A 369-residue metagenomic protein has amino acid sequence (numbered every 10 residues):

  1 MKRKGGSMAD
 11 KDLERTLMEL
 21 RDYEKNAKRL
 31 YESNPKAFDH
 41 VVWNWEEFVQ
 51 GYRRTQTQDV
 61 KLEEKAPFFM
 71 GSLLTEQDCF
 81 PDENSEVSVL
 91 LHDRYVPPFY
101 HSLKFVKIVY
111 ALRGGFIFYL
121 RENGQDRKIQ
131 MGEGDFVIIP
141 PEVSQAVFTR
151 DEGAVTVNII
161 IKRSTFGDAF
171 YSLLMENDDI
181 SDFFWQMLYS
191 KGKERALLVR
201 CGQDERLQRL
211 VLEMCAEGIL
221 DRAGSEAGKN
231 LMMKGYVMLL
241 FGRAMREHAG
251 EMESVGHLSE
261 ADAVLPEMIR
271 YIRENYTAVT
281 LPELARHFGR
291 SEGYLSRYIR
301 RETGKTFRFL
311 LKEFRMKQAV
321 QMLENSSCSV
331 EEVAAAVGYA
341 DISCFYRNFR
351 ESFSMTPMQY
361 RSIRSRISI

Functional and structural regions predicted by a protein language model:
M1-G115, Q125, C344: Generic protein-terminus/edge-of-domain signal
K2-S7, R347-I369: …primarily DNA-binding HTH/wHTH and HhH modules…
D82-D182: N-terminal regulatory/effector-sensing and dimerization cores that precede helix-turn-helix DNA-binding domains
D178-Y236: Amphipathic alpha-helical segments enriched in hydrophobic/aromatic residues interleaved with Lys/Arg
L198-G202, D221-M233, G242-R270, E274 (+4 more regions): Short, Lys/Arg-enriched, Trp-marked, Pro/Gly-tolerant hinge/linker segments that flank
E274-Y276, N325: Short helix-capping/hinge SLiMs at alpha-helix to coil transitions
A278-K317, C328, A334-Y360: Basic/polar phosphate-binding segments, predominantly the helix-turn-helix DNA-binding elements of transcriptional
